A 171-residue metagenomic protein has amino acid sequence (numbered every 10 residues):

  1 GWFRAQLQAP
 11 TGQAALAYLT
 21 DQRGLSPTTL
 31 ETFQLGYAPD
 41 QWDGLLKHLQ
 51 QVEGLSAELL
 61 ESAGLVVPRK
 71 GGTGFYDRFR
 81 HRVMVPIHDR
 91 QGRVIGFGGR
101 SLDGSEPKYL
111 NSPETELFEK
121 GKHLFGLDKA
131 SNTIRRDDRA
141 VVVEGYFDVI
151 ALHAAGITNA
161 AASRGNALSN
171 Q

Functional and structural regions predicted by a protein language model:
G1-A14, Q22: Conserved active-site segments centered on acidic
R4-Q8, Q34, E119: Generic alpha-helical structural element
L25-S26: Amphipathic alpha-helical segments at domain termini/boundaries
L30-T32, Y37: Terminal amphipathic helices with adjacent charged low-complexity linkers/tails
P39-Q171: Phosphate-handling DNA/RNA-contact segment within nucleic-acid enzymes
